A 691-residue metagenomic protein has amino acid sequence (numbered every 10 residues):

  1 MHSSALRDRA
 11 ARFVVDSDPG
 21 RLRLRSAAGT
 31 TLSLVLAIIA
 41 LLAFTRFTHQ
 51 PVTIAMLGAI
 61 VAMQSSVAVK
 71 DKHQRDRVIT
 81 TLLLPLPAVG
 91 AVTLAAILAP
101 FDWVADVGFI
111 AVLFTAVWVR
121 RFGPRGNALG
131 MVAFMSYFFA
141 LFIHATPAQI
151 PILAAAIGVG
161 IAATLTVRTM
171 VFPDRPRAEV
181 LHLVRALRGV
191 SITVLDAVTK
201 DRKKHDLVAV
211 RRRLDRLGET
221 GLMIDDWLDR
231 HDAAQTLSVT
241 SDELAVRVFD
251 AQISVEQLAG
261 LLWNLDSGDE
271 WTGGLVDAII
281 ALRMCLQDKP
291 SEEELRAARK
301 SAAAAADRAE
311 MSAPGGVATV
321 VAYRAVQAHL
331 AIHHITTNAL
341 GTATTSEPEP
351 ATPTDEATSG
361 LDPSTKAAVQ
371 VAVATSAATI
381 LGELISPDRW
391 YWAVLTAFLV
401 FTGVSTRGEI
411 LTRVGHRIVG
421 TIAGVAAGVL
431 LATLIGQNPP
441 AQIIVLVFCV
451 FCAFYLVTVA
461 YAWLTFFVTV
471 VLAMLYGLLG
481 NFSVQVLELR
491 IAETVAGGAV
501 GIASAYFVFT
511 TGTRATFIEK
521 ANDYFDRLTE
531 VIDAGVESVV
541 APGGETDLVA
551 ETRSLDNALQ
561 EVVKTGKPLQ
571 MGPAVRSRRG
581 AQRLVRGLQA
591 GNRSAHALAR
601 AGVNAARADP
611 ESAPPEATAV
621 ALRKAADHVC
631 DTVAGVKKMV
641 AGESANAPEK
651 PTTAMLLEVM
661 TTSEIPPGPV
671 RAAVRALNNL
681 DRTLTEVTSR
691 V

Functional and structural regions predicted by a protein language model:
M1-G218, E347-R576: A transmembrane helix-and-boundary motif of multi-pass membrane transporters/channels
M1-I39, R46-H49, V69-K70, G123 (+4 more regions): Long, hydrophobic alpha-helical segments that serve as membrane-spanning/inserting helices
L86, R247, V419, A423 (+3 more regions): Secondary-structure capping and boundary motifs in well-ordered enzyme cores
D226-V246, T406-R407, L431, P568-R583: A cross-kingdom feature marking solvent-exposed beta-strand/loop segments within repeated, beta-rich binding/scaffold
S254-L262, V531-S538, L588-A605: Extended, well-ordered alpha-helical segments in internal regulatory regions
Q442-V450, G498, A599-V603, C630-K637: A short, terminal or domain-edge coil/loop segment
P568-A613, A617: Structured cytosolic domains appended to multi-pass membrane proteins
